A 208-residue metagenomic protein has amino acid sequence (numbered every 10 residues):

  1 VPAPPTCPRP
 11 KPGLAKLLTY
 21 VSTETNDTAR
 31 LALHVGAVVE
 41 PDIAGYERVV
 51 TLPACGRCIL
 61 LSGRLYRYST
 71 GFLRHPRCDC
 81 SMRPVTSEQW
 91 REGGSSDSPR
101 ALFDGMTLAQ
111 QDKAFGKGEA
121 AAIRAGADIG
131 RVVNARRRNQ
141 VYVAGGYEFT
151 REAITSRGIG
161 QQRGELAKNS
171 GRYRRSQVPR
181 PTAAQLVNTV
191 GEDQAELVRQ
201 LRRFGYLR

Functional and structural regions predicted by a protein language model:
V1-R74, V85-R208: Domain-core detector
R77: Acidic/histidine-rich catalytic cores and adjacent linkers of DNA breakage/strand-transfer/modification proteins
C80: Glycine-rich, flexible loop motifs
